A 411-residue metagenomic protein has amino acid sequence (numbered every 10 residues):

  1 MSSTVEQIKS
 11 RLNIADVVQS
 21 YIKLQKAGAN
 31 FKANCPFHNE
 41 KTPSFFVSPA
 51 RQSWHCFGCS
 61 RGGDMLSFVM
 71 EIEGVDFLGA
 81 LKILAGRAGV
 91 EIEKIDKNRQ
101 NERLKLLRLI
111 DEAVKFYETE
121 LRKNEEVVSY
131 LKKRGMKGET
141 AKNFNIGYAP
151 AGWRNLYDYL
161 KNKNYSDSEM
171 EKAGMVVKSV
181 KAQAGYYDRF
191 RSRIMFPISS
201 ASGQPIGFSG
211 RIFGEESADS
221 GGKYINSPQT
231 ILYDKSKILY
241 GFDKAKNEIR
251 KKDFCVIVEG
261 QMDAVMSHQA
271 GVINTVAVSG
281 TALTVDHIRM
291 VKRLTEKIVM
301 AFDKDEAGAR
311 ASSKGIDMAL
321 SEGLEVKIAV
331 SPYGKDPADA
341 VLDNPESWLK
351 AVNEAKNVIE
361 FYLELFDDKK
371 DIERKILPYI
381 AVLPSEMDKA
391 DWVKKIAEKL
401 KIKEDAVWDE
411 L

Functional and structural regions predicted by a protein language model:
M1-D96, K394, E398: N-terminal structured subdomain of primase-like DNA metabolism proteins
I8-R11, R99-L107, N124, I146-W153 (+5 more regions): Conserved phosphate/pyrophosphate-binding and hydrolysis machinery centered on Walker-type P-loop NTPases, extending
L12, A27, R99-N101, R108-A113 (+3 more regions): Phosphate-handling DNA/RNA-contact segment within nucleic-acid enzymes
N30-A33, I83-A88, I95-N101, A141-N155 (+3 more regions): Short linear loop/turn motifs
C35, C56, V69, L131 (+8 more regions): Terminal peptide-recognition signature
E71-A80, L84-A85, R193-I212, A338-P345 (+2 more regions): Structured, non-catalytic alpha/beta "coupling" segments that mediate domain-domain communication and provide generic
D76-S129: Conserved active-site segments centered on acidic
S200-A201, K246-F254, A282-I298, F302-L411: A charged alpha-helical hairpin associated with nucleic-acid processing machineries
